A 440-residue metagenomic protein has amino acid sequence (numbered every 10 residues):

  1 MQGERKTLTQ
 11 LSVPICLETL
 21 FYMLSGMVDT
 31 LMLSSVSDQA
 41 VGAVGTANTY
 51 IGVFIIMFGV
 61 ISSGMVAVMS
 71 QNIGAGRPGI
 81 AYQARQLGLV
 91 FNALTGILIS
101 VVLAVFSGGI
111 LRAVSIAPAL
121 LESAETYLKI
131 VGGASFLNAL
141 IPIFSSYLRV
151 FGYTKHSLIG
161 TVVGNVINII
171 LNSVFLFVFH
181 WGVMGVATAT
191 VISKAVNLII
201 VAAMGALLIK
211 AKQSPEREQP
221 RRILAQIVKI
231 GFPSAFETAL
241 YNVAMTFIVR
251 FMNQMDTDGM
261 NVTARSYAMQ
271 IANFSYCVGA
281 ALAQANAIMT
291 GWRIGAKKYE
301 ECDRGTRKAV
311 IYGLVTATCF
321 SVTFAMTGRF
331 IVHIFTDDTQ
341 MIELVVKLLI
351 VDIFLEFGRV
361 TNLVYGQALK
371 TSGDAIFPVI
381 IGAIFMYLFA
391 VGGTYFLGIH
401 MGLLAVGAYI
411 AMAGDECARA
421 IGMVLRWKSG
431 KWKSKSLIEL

Functional and structural regions predicted by a protein language model:
M1-I15, M69-F136, V178-F232, T290-L355 (+1 more regions): Short alpha-helical transmembrane segments in multi-pass integral membrane proteins
Q10-D29, I130, G164, S193-N197 (+3 more regions): Transmembrane helical elements of multi-pass membrane transporters/channels
L17, F21, S25, F54-F58 (+14 more regions): Residue-level hotspots within pore-lining transmembrane alpha-helices of multi-pass secondary transporters
L24-G42, L111-P118, V174-W181, A239-Q270 (+4 more regions): Helix-terminus/linker motif at the lipid-water interface of multi-pass membrane proteins
D29, S145, L171-N172, L176 (+1 more regions): Small-residue (Gly/Pro/Ala) motifs that create kinks and tight helix-helix packing interfaces
V41-V101, N138-S157, V249, V262-G328 (+1 more regions): Small-residue-rich hydrophobic transmembrane alpha-helices
S62, I130-R149, S157-N168, V186-V201 (+5 more regions): Short runs within selected transmembrane alpha-helices of multi-pass transporters and secretion channels
L240-A244, I248, N253, T257 (+15 more regions): Hydrophobic alpha-helix feature that most strongly marks membrane-spanning transmembrane helices and their immediate
